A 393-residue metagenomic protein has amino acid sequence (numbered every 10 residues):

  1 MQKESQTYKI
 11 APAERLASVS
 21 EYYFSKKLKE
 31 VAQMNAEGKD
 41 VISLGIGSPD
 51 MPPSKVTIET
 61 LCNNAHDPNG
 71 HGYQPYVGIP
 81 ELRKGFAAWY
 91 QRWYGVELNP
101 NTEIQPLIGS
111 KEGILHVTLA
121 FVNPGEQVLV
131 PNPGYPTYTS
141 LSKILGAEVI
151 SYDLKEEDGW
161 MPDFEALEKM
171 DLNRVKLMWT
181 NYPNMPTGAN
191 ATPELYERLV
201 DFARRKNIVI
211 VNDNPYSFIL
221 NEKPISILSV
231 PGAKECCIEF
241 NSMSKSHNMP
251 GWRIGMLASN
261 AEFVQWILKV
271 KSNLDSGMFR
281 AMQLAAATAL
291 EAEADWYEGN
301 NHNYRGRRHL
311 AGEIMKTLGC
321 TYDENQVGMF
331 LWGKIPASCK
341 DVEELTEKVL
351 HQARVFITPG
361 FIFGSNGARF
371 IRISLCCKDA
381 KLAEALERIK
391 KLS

Functional and structural regions predicted by a protein language model:
Q2, I150, E168, K348-T358 (+1 more regions): PLP-dependent enzyme catalytic core of the Aspartate aminotransferase-like
Q2-G109, H116, L290-A292, S393: N-terminal small-domain helix-loop-helix segment of the aminotransferase-like
E4, G232-R305, H309-M315, L392-S393: Conserved core segment of the aminotransferase class I/II
E37, L145, R205-K206, L318 (+1 more regions): Helix C-cap/helix->beta junction micro-motif
A120-S142: Conserved PLP-anchoring active-site segment centered on the Schiff-base-forming lysine
E126, A147, R205-V209, A233-E235: A short helix->loop->beta-strand "cap" motif at the edges of active sites that frequently abuts
I150, L154-I225: Active-site phosphate-binding strand-loop segment of PLP-dependent enzymes
A287, N303-G312, Y322-K334, G367: Conserved glycine-rich beta-strand-loop-beta hairpin in the small C-terminal domain of fold type I
